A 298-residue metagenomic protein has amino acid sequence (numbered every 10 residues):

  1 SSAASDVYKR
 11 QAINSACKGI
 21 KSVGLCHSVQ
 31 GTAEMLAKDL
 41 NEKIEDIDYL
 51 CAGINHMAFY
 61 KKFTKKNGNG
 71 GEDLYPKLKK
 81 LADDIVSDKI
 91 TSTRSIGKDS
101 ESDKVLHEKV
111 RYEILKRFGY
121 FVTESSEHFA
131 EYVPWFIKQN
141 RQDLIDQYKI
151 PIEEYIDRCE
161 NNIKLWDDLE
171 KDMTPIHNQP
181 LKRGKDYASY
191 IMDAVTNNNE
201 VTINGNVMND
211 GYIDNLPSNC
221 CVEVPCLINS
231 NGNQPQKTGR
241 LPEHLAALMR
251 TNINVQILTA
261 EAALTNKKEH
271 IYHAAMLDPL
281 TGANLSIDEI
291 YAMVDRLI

Functional and structural regions predicted by a protein language model:
S1-Y8: Short, small-residue-biased leader/transition segments that mark boundaries at the very start of proteins
S5, H27-S28, A52-I54: An acidic- and aromatic-residue-enriched active-site/binding cleft used to recognize and process polar
R10, A33, V294: Generic structural marker for isolated residues within well-ordered, non-membrane alpha-helices of soluble domains
R10-K21, A37-I44: Short, surface-exposed basic-aromatic patches at helix termini and helix-loop junctions that form
K18-A33: Acidic, His- and aromatic-enriched active-site or binding-groove loops in soluble protein domains that engage sugars
A37-I298: Long, compositionally biased stretches enriched for glycine and/or charged residues
